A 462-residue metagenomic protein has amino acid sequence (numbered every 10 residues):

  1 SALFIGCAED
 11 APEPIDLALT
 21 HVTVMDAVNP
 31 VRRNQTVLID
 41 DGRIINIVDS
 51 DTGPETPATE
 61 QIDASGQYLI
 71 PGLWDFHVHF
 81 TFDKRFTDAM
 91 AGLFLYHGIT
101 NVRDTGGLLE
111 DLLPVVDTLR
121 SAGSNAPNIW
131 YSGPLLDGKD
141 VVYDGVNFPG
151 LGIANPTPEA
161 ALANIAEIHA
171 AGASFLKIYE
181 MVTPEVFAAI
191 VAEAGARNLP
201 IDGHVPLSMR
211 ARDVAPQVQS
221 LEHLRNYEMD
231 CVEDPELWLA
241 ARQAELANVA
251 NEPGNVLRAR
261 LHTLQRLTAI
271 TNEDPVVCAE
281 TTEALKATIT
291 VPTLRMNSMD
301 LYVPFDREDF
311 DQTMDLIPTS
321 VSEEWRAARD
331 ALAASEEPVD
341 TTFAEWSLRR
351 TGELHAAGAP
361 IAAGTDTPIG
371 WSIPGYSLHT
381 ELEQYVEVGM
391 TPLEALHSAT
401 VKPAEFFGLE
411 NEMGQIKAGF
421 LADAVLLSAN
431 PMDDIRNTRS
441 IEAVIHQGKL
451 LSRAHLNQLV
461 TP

Functional and structural regions predicted by a protein language model:
L3-G6: C-terminal motif of bacterial Sec signal peptides marking the signal peptidase cleavage site
D10-D16, V28-I70: Histidine-rich, glycine-flanked metal-binding segment
D16, V24-T36, D49-D51, I373 (+2 more regions): Acidic, glycine-enriched loop/beta-strand segments at the rims of small-molecule binding/catalytic pockets
L17-L19, P54-D88, G92-L95, T100: Replace "His-x-His-based motif
V22, V37, G42, G66 (+14 more regions): Divalent metal-coordination and catalytic microenvironments
W74-R85, G145-A160: Active-site mouth loops of central-metabolism enzymes
M90-L112, A126-P134, H169-M181, V191 (+4 more regions): Divalent metal-dependent hydrolysis catalytic cores, especially in the metallo-beta-lactamase
N164-S174, V182, Y227, C231-V388: Active-site neighborhoods of metal-dependent hydrolases
